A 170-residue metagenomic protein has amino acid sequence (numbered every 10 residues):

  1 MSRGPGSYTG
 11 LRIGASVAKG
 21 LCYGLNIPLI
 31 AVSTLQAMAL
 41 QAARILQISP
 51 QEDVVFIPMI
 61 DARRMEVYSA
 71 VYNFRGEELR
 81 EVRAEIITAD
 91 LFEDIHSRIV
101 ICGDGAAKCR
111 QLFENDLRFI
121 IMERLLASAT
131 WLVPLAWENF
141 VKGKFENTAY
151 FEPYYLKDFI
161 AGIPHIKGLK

Functional and structural regions predicted by a protein language model:
S2-T34: DPxDG-like acidic metal-binding loop motif
G4-T9, F56, R83, V141-N147 (+1 more regions): Glycine-rich, flexible loop/turn motifs
G6, L21, I101, V133 (+1 more regions): A residue-level signal for conserved active-site and pocket-lining positions in enzyme catalytic cores
L11, V32, P50, A149-Y150: Non-catalytic, surface-exposed connector residues within folded enzymatic/regulatory domains
S16, A37, W131-L135: Short amphipathic alpha-helical face segments that pack within enzyme cores and frequently flank/anchor catalytic
Y23, A43-R44, P134-E138: Short glycine/serine- and small hydrophobic-enriched flexible loop segments
P28-L126, Y155, I160-A161, H165: Surface "functional belts" at beta-alpha junctions
M122-K170: Acyltransferase
